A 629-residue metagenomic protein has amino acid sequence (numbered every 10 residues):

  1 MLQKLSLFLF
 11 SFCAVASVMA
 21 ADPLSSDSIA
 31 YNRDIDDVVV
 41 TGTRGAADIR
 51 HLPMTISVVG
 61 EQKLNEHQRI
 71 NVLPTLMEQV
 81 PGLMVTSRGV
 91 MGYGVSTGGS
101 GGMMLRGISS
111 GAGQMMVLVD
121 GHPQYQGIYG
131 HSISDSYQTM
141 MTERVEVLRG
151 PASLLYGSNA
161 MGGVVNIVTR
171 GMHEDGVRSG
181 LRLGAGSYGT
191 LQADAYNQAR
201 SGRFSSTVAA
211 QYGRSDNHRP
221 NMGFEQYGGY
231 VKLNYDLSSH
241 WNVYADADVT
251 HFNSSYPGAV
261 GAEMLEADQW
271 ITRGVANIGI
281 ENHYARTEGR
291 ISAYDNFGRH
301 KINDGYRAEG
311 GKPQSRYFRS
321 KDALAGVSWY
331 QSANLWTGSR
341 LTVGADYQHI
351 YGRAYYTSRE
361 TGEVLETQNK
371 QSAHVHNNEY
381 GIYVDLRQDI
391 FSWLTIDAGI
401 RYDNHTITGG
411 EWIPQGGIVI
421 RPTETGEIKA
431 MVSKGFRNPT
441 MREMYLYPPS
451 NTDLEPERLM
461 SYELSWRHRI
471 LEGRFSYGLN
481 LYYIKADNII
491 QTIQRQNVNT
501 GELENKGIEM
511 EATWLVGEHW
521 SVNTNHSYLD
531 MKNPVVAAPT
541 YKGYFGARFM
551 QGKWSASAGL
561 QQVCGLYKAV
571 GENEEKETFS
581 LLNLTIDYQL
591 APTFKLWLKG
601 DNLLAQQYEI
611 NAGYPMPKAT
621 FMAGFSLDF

Functional and structural regions predicted by a protein language model:
A21-N65, L73, L479-N480: Short, acidic, small-residue-rich periplasmic hinge/interaction motif at the N-terminus of Gram-negative outer-membrane
P74-H122: Extracytoplasmic beta-strand/coil segments of soluble accessory domains associated with Gram-negative outer-membrane
H122-R149: Short acidic/polar hinge/loop motifs at secondary-structure boundaries that mediate gating or recognition
A152, V164, V168-A199, A210 (+1 more regions): Short strand-turn segments of transmembrane beta-barrel domains in outer membranes, especially the first one or two
F204, E288-D304, I350-R353, R421 (+4 more regions): Membrane-embedded beta-barrel scaffold of Gram-negative outer-membrane proteins
S215-M222, Q226, H240-L324: Flexible loop and strand-edge segments within Gram-negative outer membrane beta-barrel domains
S238, W336-R340, E366-I484, L515-E518 (+3 more regions): Structural signature of Gram-negative outer-membrane beta-barrels, strongest in the C-terminal barrel of TonB-dependent
D389-S392, L481-K485, N499-A569, Q589 (+2 more regions): Gram-negative outer-membrane beta-barrel transporters
